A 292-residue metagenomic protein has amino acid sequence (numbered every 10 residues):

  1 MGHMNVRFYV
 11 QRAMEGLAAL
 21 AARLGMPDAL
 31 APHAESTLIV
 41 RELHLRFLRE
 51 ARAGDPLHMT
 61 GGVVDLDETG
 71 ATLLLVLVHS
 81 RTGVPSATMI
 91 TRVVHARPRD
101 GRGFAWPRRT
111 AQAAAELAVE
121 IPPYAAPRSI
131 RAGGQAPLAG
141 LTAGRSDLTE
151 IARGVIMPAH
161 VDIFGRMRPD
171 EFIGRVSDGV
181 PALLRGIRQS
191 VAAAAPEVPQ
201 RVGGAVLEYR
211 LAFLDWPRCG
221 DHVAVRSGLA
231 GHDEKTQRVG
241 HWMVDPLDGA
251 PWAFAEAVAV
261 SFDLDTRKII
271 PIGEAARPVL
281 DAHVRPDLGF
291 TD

Functional and structural regions predicted by a protein language model:
M1-R23, A126-A192: Catalytic strand-loop segment that frames the active site of acyl-thioester-processing enzymes
M1-V40, R46-L48, A53-P56, L184 (+2 more regions): Hydrophobic, proline/glycine-rich low-complexity stretches
A13, P27, A34-V40, A87-M89 (+7 more regions): Short catalytic/metal-binding and nucleic-acid-binding patches
G25-H33, S80-T82, Q135-A143, V191-P199 (+1 more regions): Intrinsically disordered, low-complexity boundary segments flanking structured domains
V40-L43, V206-E208: A short, amphipathic edge element
R46-P56, T60-A136, F213, P217-H222 (+1 more regions): HotDog/MaoC-like acyl-thioester-processing domains
A152-A253: Structured core of small recognition/catalytic domains
